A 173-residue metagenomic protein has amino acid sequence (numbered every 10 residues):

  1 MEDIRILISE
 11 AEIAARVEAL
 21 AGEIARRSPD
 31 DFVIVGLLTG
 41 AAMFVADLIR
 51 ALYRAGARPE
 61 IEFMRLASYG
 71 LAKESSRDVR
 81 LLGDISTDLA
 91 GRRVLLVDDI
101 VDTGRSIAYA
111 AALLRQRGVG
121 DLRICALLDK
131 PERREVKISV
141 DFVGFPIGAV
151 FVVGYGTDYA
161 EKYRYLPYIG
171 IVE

Functional and structural regions predicted by a protein language model:
M1-E173: PRPP-associated nucleotide enzymes
